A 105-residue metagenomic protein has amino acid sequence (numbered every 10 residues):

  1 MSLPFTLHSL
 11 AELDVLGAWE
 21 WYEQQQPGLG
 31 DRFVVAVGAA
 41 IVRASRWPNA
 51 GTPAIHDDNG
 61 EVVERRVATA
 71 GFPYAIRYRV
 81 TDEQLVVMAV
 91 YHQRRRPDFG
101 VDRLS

Functional and structural regions predicted by a protein language model:
M1-E64, T81-Q84, D98-S105: Basic, Lys/Arg-enriched alpha-helical interface segments
T69-S105: Enriched for short, Lys/Arg-rich terminal
